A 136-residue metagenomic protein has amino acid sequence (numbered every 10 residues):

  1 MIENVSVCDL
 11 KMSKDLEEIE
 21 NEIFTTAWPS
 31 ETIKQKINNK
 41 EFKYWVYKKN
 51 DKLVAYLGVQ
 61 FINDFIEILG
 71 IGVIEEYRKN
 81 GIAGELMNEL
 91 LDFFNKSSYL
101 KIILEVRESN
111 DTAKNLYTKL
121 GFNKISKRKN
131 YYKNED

Functional and structural regions predicted by a protein language model:
N4-V5, L10-E76, M87-E89, F93 (+1 more regions): Acetyl-CoA-dependent GNAT
I71-K79, V106-S109: A short, internal acetyl-CoA/4′-phosphopantetheine-binding micro-motif in the GNAT/acyltransferase core
E76-N80, G84, I102, R128-K129: Acyl-donor (CoA/ACP) binding surface of acyl/acetyltransferases
A83, M87, S109-A113, N130-E135: Short glycine/proline-centered loop/turn elements that form peptide/ligand docking sites
F93, A113, I125-K127: Structured catalytic core of nucleotide-sugar glycosyltransferases
F94-E105: Conserved GNAT acetyl-CoA-binding A-motif
E105, N123-D136: Conserved catalytic-core motifs of GNAT/GCN5-like acyltransferases
Y117, F122: Conserved active-site tyrosine of GNAT-family acetyltransferases
